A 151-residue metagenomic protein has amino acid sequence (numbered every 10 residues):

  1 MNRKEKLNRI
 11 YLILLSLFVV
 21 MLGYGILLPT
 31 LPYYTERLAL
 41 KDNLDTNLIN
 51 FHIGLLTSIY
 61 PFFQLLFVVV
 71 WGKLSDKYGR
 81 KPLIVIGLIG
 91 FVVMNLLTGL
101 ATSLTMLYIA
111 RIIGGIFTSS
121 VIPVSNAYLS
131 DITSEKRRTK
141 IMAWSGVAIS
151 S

Functional and structural regions predicted by a protein language model:
K6-R37: Pair of pore-lining "gating" transmembrane helices in MFS-fold secondary transporters
M21, G25, G99, G115-P123: Small-residue-rich segments within alpha-helical transmembrane domains of MFS-like 12-TM solute carriers
Y34-L65: Extracellular/periplasmic helix-loop-helix junction of adjacent transmembrane segments in MFS-like secondary
I59-F67, F117, A148: MFS transmembrane alpha-helix packing/gate-lining sites
L66-T102: Conserved MFS/SLC helix-loop-helix module at the cytosolic interface between two early adjacent transmembrane helices
M94, T105-I113: Paired small-residue
A110-I149: Cytoplasmic helix-loop-helix junction between adjacent transmembrane helices in 12-TM secondary transporters
